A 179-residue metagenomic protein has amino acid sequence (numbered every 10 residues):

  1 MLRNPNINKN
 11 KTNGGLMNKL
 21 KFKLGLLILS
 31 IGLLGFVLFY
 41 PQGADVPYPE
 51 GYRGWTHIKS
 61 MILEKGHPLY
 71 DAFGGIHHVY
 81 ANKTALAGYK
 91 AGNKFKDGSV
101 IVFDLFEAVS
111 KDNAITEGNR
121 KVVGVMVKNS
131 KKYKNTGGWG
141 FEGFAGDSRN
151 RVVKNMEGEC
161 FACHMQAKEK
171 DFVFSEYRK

Functional and structural regions predicted by a protein language model:
M1-L16: Short, Lys/Arg-enriched N-terminal segments with co-localized hydrophobic residues within the first ~10-30 amino acids
L16-L26: Bacterial N-terminal signal peptides that target proteins for export
L26-G35: Bacterial N-terminal signal peptides
F36-P41: Signal peptide cleavage region of secreted peptide precursors
G43-F73, K83, A87-K179: Sequence context surrounding c-type heme c attachment/ligation sites in exported
